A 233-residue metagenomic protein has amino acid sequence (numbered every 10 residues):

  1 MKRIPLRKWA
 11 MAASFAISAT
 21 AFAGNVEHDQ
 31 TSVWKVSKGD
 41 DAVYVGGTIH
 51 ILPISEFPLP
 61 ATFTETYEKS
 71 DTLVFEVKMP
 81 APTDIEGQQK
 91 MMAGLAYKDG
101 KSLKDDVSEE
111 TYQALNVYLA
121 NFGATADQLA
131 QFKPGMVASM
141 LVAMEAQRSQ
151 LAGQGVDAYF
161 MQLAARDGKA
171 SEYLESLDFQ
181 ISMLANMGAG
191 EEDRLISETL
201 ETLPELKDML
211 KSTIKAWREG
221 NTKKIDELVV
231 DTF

Functional and structural regions predicted by a protein language model:
M1-R3, F15, A23: Compositionally biased, intrinsically disordered low-complexity regions used as flexible
K2-A10: Bacterial N-terminal signal peptides that target proteins for export
A10-T20: Bacterial N-terminal signal peptides
T20-E27: Bacterial Sec-dependent signal peptides at the C-terminal "C-region" and cleavage site
G24, S32-F233: Structured, acidic catalytic/metal-binding patches in enzyme active sites
